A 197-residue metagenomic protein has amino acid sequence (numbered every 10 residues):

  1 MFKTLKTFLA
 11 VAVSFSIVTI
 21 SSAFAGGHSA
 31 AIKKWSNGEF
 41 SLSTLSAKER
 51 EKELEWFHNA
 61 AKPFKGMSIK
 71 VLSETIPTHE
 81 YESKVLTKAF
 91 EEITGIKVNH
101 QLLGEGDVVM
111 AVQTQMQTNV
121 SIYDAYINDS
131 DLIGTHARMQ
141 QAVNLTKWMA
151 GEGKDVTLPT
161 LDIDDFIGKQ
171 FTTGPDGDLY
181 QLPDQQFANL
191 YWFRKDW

Functional and structural regions predicted by a protein language model:
F2-L9: Bacterial N-terminal signal peptides that target proteins for export
A10-T19: Bacterial N-terminal signal peptides
I20-A25: Sec/Tat signal peptide C-region and signal peptidase I cleavage site
G26-P63, D131-L190: Hinge/lid segment of periplasmic solute-binding proteins
L54-A60, P77-G95: Short, polar/charged alpha-helical segment
G66-P77, I96-Q101, D124: Short, well-ordered beta-strand elements
L72-I76, Q181-F187, R194: Short beta-strand->loop
K88-D165: Extracytoplasmic "Venus flytrap"/periplasmic binding protein-like
